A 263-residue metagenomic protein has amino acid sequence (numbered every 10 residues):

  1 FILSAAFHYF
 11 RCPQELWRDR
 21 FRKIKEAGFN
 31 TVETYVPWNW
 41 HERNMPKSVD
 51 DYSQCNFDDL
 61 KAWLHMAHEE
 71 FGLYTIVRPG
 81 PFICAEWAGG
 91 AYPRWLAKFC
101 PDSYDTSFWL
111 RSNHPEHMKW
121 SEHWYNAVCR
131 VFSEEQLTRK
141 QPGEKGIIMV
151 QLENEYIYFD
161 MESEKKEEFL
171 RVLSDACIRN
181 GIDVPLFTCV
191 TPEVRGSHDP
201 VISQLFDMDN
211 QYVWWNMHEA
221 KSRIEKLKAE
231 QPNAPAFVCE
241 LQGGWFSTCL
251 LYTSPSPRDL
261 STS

Functional and structural regions predicted by a protein language model:
F1-N30: N-terminal carbohydrate-binding accessory modules
A6-F10, V32-N39, R78-W87, I148-E153 (+2 more regions): Short, solvent-exposed turn/loop segments enriched in Gly/Ser/Thr/Pro and often Arg
R18-E26, E33-W87, I178: Aromatic-lined substrate-binding rim segments of carbohydrate-active enzymes
W40-N56, E86-E116: Aromatic- and acidic-residue-enriched carbohydrate-binding clefts of CAZyme catalytic domains
W120-V194: Active-site neighborhood of glycoside hydrolase catalytic domains
M161-V172, A176, V190-E225: Substrate-binding cleft/loops of secretory-pathway carbohydrate-active enzymes
P232-S254: Active-site clefts of carbohydrate-active enzymes
Y252-T262: Single conserved hydrophobic/aromatic residue that forms the stacking wall/gate of nucleotide- or nucleobase-binding
